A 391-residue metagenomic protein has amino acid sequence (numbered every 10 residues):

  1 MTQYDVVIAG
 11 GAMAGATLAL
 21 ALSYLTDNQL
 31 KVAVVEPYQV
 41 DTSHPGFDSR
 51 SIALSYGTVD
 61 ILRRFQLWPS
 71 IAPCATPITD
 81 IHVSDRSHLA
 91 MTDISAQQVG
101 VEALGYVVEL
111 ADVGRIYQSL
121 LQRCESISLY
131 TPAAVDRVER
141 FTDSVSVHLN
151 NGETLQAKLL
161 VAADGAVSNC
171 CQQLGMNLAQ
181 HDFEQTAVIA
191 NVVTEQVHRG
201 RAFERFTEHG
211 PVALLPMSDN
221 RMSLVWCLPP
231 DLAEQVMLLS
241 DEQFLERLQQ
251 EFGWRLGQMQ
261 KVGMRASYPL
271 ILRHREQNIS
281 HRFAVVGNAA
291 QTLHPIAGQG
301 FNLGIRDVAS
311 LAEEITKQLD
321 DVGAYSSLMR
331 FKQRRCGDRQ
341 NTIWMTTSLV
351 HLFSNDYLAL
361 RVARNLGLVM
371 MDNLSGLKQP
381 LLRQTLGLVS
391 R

Functional and structural regions predicted by a protein language model:
M1-A12, A33: Beta1/beta-strand and adjacent pyrophosphate-binding region of the FAD-binding site in flavoprotein oxidoreductases
G15: N-terminal Rossmann-fold NAD(P) dinucleotide-binding loop
S23-D48: Glycine-rich FAD pyrophosphate-binding loop
G46-R86: N-terminal FAD cofactor-binding segment of flavoenzymes
L62, L160-Q258, V262-R265: Conserved FAD-binding catalytic core of PHBH/FMO-like flavoproteins
C74-Q173, H181-T186: Conserved N-terminal helical subregion
E234, L238-Y325: FAD/FMN-dependent oxidoreductases across multiple families
E313-R391: C-terminal helical "tail/cap" subdomain of flavin- and related membrane-associated enzymes
